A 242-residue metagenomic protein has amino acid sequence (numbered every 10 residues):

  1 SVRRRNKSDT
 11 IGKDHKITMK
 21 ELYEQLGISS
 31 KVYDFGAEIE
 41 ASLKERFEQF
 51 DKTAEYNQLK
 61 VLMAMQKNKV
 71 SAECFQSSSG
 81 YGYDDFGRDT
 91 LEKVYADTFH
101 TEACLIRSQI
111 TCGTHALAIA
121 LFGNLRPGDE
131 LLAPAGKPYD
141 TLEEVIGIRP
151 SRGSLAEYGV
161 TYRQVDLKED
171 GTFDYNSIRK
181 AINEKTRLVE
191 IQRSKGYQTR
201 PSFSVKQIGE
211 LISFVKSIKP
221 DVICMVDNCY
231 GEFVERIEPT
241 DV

Functional and structural regions predicted by a protein language model:
R3-T10: Short, positively charged and aromatic/hydrophobic N-terminal segments
I11-K13, L121: Ubiquitous "structural anchor" signal
H15-K16, S213: PLP-dependent enzyme catalytic core of the Aspartate aminotransferase-like
K16-K52: Charged, low-complexity intrinsically disordered tails and linkers
L22-S29, F35, V61-L62, S71-C74 (+4 more regions): Conserved PLP-enzyme active-site core in the AAT-like
A37-T101: Glycine-rich phosphate-binding segment of PLP-dependent enzymes
